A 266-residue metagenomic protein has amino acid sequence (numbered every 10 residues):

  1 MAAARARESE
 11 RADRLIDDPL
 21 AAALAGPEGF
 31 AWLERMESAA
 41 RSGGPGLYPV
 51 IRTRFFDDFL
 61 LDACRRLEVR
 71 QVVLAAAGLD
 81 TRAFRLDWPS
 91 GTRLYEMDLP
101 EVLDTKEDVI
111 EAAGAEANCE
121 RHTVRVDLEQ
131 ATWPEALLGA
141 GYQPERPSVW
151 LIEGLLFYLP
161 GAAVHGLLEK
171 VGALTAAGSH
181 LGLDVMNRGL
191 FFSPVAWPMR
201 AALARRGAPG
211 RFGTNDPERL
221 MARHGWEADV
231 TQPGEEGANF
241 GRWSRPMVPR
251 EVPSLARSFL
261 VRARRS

Functional and structural regions predicted by a protein language model:
M1-V73, A77-V124: Rossmann-like AdoMet
E111-P144: S-adenosyl-L-methionine
R121, A131-E135, Y158-A176: A short, conserved alpha-helix within the catalytic core of class I
Y142-A163: A short SAM/SAH-binding and catalytic strip from SAM-dependent methyltransferases
V149-I152, L168, A173-G189: Conserved beta-strand signature within the Rossmann-like core of class I S-adenosyl-L-methionine
F192-G207: Short, glycine-/aromatic-enriched active-site segment of Class I SAM-dependent methyltransferases
A208-G234: Short alpha-helix
F240-S266: Core SAM-dependent methyltransferase catalytic element
